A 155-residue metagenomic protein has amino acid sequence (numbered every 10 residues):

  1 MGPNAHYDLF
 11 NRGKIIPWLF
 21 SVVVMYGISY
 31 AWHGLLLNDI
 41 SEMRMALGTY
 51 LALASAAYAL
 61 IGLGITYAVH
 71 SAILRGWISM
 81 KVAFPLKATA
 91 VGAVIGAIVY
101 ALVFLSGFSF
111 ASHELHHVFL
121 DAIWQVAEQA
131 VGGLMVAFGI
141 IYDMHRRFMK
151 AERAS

Functional and structural regions predicted by a protein language model:
M1-S155: Juxtamembrane/disordered regions of integral membrane proteins
